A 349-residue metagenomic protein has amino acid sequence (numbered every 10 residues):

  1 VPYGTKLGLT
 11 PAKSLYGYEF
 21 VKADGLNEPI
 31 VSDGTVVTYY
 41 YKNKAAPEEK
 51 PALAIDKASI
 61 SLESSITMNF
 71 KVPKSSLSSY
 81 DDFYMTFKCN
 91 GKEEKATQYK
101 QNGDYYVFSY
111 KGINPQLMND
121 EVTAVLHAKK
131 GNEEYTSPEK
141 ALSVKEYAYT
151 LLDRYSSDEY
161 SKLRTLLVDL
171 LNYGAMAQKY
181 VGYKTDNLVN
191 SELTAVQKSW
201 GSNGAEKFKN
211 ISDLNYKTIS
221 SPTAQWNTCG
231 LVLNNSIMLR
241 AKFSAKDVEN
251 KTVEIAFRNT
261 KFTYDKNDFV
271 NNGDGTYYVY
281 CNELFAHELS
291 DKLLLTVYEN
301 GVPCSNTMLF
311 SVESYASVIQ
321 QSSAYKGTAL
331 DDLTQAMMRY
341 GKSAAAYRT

Functional and structural regions predicted by a protein language model:
V1-L7, S32-G34, E63, N234: Solvent-exposed, conformationally flexible loop/turn segments
T5-E28, N119: Surface-exposed interfaces of beta-sheet-rich extracellular modules
P29-A46: Conserved "repeat-terminator" motif of extracellular CCP/Sushi domains
A46-T349: Short, surface-exposed linear motifs at loops/turns and structural transition points
